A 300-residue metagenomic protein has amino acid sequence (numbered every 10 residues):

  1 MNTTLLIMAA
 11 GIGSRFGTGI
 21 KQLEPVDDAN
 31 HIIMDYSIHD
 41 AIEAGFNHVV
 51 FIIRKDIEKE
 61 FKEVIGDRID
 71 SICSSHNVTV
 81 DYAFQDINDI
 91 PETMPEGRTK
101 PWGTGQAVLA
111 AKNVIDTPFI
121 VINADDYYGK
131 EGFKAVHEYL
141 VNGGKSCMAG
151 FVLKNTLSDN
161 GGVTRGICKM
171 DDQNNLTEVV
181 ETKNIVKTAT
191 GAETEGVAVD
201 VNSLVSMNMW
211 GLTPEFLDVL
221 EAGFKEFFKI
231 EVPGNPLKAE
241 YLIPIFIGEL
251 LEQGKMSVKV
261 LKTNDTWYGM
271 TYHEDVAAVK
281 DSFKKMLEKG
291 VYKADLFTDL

Functional and structural regions predicted by a protein language model:
M1-I20, E24, H31: N-terminal nucleotide-binding beta1-loop-alpha1 segment
M1-I7, H31-V121, Y128: Conserved N-terminal catalytic core of the sugar/cofactor nucleotidyltransferase
G13, Y127-G129: A short, conserved beta-strand element in the Rossmann-like catalytic core that flanks the donor/metal-binding loop
F61-I65, V136, L220, V279: Hydrophobic packing residues within well-ordered alpha-helices of enzyme cores
G129-W210, P214: Conserved core of the sugar-phosphate nucleotidyltransferase
E221-M256: A C-terminal functional module that forms or caps the active site or interfaces directly with catalytic machinery
V276-L300: Long, low-complexity C-terminal extensions of enzymes
